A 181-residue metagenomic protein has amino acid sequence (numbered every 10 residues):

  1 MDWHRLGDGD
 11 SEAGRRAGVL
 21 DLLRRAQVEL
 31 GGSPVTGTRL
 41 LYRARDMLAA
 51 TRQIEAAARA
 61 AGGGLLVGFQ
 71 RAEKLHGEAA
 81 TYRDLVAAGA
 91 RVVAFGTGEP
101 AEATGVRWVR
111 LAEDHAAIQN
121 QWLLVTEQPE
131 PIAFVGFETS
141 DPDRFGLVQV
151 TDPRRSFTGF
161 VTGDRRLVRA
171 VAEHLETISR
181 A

Functional and structural regions predicted by a protein language model:
M1-A181: PLD/PLD-like phosphodiesterase catalytic module centered on the HKD motif
